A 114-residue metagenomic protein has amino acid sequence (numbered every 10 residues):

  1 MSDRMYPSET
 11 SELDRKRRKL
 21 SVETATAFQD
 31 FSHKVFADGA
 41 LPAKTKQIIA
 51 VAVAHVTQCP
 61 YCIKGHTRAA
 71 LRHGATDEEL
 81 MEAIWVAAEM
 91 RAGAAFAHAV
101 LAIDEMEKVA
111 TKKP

Functional and structural regions predicted by a protein language model:
M1-T45, A97-P114: Acidic, glycine/proline-rich low-complexity segments that act as flexible tails and inter-domain linkers
A25-T26, K64-E78, I103-M106: Iron-sulfur (Fe-S) cluster-binding segments and ferredoxin-like electron-carrier domains, especially [2Fe-2S]
S32-H33, A50, T67-L71, M81-W85: Amphipathic alpha-helical segments within well-ordered protein domains
F36, A40, T57-Q58, A75: Residues in soluble alpha-helical coiled-coils and helical-bundle/repeat scaffolds
I49, V53-G65: Short, thiol/selenol-centered motifs that function as redox-active sites or metal-ligating centers
T76-I84, A110-K113: Polybasic, low-complexity binding patches
M81-E107: C-terminal structural segments of small proteins and small subunits
